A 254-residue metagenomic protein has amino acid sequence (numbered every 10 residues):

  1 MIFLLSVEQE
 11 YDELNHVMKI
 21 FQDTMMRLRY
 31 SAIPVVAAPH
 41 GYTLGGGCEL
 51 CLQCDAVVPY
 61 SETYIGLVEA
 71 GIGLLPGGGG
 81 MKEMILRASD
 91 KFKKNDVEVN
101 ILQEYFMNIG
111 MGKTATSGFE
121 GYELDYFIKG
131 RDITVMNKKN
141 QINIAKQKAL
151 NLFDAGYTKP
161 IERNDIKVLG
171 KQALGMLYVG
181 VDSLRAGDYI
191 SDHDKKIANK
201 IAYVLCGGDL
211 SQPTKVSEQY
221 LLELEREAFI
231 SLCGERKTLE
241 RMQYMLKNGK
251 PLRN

Functional and structural regions predicted by a protein language model:
M1-I20, G73: Glycine- (often His-adjacent) and acidic-residue-rich active-site loop that binds/positions the CoA thioester
D12-V35, Y42-C48, A88, D96-Q103: Phosphate/diphosphate-binding loops
M26-I72: Glycine-rich beta-to-alpha active-site loop
Y30, A38, S61, G71 (+2 more regions): Active-site-adjacent scaffolding segments
D55-G77, D125-Q141: Gly/Pro- and small hydrophobic-enriched strand-loop and loop-to-helix capping segments that sit at the rims
L86-S117, E123, I128-N254: Intrinsically disordered, low-complexity segments enriched in small/flexible residues
